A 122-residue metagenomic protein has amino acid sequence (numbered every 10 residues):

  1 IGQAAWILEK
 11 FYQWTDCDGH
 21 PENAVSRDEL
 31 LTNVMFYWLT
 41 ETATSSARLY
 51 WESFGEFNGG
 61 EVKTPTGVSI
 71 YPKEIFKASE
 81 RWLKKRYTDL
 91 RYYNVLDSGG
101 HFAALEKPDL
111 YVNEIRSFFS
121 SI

Functional and structural regions predicted by a protein language model:
I1-I122: C-terminal subdomain of alpha/beta-hydrolase-fold enzymes, centered on the catalytic histidine and its supporting
